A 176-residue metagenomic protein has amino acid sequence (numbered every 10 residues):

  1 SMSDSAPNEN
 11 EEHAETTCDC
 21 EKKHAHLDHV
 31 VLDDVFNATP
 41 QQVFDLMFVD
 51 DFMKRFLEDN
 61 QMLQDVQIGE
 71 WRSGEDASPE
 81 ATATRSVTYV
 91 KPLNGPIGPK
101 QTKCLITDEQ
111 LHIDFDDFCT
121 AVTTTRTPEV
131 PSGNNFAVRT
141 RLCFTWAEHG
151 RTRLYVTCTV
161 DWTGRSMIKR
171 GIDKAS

Functional and structural regions predicted by a protein language model:
M2-T82, P96: Hydrophobic ligand-binding cavity/cleft-lining segments
D4-E9, Q101-T107, T145-L154: Phosphate-binding glycine-rich loops and adjacent basic patches that engage nucleotide phosphates, nucleic-acid
K22-K23, K54, K91, K100-K103 (+2 more regions): Context-gated lysine
F36, V43, V87-Y89, D108 (+3 more regions): Generic structural hydrophobic/aromatic packing signal, biased to beta-strands
D45, E58, K100-C104, N134-A137 (+1 more regions): Surface-exposed beta-strand edges and their flanking turn/coil or helix-capping segments
E75, P79, A83-T140: Hydrophobic-cavity lipid-handling domains and compact docking modules
F115-A175: Beta-strand/loop substructures that line and gate deep hydrophobic ligand-binding cavities in soluble
